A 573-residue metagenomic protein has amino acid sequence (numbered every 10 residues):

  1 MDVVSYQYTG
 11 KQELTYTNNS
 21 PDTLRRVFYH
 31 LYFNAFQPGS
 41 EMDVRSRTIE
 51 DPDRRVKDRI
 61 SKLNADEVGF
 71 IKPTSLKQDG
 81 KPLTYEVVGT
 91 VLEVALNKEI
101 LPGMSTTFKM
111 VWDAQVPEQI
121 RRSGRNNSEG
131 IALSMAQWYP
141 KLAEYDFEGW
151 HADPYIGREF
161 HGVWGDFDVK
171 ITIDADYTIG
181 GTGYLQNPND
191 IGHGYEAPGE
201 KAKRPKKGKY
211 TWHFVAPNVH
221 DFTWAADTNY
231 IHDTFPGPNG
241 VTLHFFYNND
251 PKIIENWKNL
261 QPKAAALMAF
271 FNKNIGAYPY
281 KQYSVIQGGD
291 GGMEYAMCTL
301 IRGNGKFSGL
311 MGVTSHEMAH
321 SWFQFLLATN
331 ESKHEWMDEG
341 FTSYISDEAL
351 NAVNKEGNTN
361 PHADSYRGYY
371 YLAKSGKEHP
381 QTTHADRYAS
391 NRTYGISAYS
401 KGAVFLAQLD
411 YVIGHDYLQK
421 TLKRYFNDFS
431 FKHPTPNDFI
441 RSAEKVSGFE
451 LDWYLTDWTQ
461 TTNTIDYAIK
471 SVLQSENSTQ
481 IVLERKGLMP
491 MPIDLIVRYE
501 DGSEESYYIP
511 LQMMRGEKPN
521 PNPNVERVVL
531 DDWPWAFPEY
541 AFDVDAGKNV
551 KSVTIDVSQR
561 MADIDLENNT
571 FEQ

Functional and structural regions predicted by a protein language model:
M1-T9, A136, D452-W453: N-terminal, polar/Ser/Thr-rich
Q12-L14, Y29-L31, M104-E118, F167-A175 (+2 more regions): Short, hydrophobic/aromatic-enriched beta-strand segments in well-ordered soluble domains
T17, R54-G130, D532-N549, S558-Q559: A surface-exposed beta-strand-loop module
F28-K81, L133-A136, T172, D176-Y177 (+1 more regions): Solvent-exposed beta-hairpin/edge-strand motifs
L31, F214, T242-E484: Hydrophobic alpha-helical and helix-loop surface patches within well-folded domains that function as non-catalytic
E41-D53, D113-F167, Q559-Q573: Glycine/proline-rich low-complexity spacer/linker segments in large multi-domain proteins
K141-G149, G157-S315, Y344-D347: Hydrophobic helix-coil surface modules that form long, contiguous segments used for peptide/substrate interaction
P188, A319, D416, F429-Q573: Non-catalytic accessory/interaction domains
